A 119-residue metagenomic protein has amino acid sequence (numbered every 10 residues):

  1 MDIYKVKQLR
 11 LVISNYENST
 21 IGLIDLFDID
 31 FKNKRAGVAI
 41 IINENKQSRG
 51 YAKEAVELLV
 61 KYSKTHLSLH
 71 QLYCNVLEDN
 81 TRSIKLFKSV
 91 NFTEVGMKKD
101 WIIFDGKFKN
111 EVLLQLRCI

Functional and structural regions predicted by a protein language model:
M1-V12: A short helix-loop-beta-strand connector motif used in the catalytic cores of GNAT acetyltransferases and, in some
R10, S14-I119: Acyl-donor (CoA/ACP) binding surface of acyl/acetyltransferases
